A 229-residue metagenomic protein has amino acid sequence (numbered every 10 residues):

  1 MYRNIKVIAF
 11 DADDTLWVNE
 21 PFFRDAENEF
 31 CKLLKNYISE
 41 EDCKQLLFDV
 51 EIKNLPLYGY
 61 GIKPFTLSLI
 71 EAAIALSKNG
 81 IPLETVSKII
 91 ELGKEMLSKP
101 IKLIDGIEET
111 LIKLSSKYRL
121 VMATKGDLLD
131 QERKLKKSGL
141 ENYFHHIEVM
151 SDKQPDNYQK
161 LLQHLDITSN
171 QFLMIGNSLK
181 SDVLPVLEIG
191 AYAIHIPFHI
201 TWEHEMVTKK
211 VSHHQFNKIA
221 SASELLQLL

Functional and structural regions predicted by a protein language model:
M1-I5, E108, I112, L128 (+1 more regions): Asp-based, Mg2+/Mn2+-dependent phosphohydrolase catalytic module
M1-L46: Active-site neighborhood of HAD-like aspartate-dependent phosphohydrolases
R24-C31, T66, I70, L128: An amphipathic alpha-helix signature
A26-C31, L47, E51, I89-K94 (+1 more regions): Hydrophobic alpha-helical core bundles mediating ligand binding, dimerization, or RNAP-core interactions
Y37-S39, K78-G80, G139-N142, D166: Short helix-capping segments at alpha-helix termini
V50-E95: A metal-dependent, Asp-based hydrolase signature
L83-L92, M96-K102, I107-S138, E148-M150: Substrate-recognition element of Asp-dependent hydrolases with the DxDx(T/V) motif
